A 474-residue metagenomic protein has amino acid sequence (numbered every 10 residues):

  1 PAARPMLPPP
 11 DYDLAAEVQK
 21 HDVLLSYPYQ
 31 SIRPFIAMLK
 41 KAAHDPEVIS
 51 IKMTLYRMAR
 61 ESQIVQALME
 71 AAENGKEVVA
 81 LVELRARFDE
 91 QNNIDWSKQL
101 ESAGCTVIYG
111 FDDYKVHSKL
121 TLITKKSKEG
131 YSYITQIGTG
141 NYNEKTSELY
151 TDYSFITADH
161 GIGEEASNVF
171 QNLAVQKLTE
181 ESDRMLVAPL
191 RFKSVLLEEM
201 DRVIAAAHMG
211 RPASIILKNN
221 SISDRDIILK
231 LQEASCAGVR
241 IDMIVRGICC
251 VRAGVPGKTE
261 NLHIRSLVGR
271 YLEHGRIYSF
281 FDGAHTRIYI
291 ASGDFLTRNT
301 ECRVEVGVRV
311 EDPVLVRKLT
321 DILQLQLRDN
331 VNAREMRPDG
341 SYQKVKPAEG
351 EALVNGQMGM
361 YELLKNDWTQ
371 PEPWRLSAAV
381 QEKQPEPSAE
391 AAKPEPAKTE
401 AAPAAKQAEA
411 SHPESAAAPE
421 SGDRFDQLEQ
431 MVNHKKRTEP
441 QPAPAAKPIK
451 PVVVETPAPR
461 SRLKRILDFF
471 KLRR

Functional and structural regions predicted by a protein language model:
P1-I215, D224, E233, A237 (+1 more regions): N-terminal localization/anchoring segments of enzymes in phospholipid and broader phosphate metabolism
R240-I244: Hydrophobic alpha/beta core scaffold segments
